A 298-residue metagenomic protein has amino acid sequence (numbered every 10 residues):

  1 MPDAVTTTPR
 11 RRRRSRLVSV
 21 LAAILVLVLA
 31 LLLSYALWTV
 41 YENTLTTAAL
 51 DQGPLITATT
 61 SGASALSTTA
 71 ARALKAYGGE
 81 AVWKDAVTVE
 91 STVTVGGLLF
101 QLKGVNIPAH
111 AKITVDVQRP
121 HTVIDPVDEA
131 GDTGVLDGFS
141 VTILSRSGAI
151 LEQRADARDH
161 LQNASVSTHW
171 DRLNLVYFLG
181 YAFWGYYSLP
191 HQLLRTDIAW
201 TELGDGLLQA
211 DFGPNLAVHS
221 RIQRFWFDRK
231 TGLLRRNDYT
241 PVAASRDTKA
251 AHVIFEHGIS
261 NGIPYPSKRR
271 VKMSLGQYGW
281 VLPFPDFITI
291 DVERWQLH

Functional and structural regions predicted by a protein language model:
M1-T7: N-terminal intrinsically disordered, acidic low-complexity segments at the extreme N-terminus
P9-L33: N-terminal Sec-pathway targeting helices
L29-A48: Membrane-interface motif at the C-terminal end of an N-terminal transmembrane signal
E42-K75: N-terminal pre-domain segments of enzymes
P54-T57, S61, K75-Q153, T196-A199: N-terminal mature ectodomain segment of secretory-pathway/periplasmic proteins
S61-T68, S145-L216, A244-S245: Flexible, processing/modification-adjacent segments and terminal tails in exported/periplasmic/extracellular proteins
A130-T142, R146-D171, A217, Y278-L297: Catalytic loop of the DD-peptidase/beta-lactamase superfamily, centered on the K-T-G motif and neighboring
G204-H298: Gly/Pro-enriched, hydrophobic low-complexity segments that function as extracytoplasmic propeptides/linkers
